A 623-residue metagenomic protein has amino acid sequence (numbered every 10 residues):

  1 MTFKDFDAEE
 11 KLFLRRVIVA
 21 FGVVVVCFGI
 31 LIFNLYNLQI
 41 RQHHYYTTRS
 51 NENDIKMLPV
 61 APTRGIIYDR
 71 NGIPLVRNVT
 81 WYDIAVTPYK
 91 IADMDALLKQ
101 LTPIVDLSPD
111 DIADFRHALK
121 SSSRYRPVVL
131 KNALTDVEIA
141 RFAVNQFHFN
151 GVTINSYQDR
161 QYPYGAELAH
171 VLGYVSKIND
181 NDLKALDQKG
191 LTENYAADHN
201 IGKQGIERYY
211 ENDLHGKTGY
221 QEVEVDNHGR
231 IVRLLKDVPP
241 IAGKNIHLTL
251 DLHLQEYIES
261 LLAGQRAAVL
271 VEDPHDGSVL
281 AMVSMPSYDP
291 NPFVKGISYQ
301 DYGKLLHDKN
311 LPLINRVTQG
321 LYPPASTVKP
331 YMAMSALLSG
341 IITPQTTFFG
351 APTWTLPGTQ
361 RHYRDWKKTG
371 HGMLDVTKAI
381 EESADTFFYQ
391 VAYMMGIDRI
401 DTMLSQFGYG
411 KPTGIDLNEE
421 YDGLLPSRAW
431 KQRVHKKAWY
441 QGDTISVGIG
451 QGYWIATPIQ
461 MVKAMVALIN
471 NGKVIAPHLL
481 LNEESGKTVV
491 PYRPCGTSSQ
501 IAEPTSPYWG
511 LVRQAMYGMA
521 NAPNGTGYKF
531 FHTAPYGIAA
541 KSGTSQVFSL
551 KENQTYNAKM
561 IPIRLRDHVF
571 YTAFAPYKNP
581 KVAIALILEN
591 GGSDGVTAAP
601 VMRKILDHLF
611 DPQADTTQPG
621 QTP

Functional and structural regions predicted by a protein language model:
M1-Y299, L321, T343, F349 (+8 more regions): Periplasmic/cell-envelope proteins involved in peptidoglycan metabolism and beta-lactam response
T2-D7, V76, V225-L235, H275-T327 (+3 more regions): Beta-lactam-recognizing serine transpeptidase/beta-lactamase-like catalytic domain environment
